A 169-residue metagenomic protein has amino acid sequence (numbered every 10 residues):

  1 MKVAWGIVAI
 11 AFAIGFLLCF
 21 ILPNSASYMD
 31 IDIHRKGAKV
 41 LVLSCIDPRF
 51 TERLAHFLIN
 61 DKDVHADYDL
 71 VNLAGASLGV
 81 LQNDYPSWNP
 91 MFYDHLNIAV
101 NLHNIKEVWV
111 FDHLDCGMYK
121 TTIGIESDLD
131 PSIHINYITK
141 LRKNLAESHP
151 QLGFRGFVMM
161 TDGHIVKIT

Functional and structural regions predicted by a protein language model:
M1-V3: Positively charged n-region of N-terminal signal peptides that target proteins for export
W5-A13, L18-L54, A74-W88, I98-E107 (+1 more regions): Divalent-metal-activated hydrolytic enzyme cores
A55-K62: Short Gly/aromatic-enriched secondary-structure transition segments
K62-H65, L102-H103: Short glycine/proline-enriched loop/turn "hinge" motifs that connect secondary-structure elements and lie
A66-A76: A short beta-strand-loop structural module common to alpha/beta enzyme folds
H113: Acidic/histidine-rich, metal-coordinating catalytic segments
